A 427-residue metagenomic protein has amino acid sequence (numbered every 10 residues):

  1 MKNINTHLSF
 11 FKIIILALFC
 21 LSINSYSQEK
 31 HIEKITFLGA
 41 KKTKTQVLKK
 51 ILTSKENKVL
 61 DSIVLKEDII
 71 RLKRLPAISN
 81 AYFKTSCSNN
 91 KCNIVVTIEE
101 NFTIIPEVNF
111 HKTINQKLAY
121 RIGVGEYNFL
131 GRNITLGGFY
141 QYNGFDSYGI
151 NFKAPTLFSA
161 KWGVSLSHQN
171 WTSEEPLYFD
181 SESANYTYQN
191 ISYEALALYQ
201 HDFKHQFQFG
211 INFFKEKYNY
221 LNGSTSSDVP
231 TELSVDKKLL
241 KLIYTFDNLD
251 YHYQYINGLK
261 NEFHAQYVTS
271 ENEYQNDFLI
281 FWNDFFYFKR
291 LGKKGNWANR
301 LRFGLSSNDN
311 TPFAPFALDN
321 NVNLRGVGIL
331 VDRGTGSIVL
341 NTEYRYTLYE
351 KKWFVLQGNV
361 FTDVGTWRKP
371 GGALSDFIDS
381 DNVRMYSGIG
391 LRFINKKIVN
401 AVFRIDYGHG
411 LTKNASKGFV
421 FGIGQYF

Functional and structural regions predicted by a protein language model:
M1-H31: Bacterial Sec-dependent N-terminal signal peptides
S27-H111, G123, F139-T156, L279-D284 (+2 more regions): Periplasmic polypeptide-binding modules associated with outer-membrane biogenesis and secretion
S88-N90, N143-F145, Q169-S173, F214-Y218 (+7 more regions): Structural signature of outer-membrane beta-barrel domains
E99-L249, L259, L318-V322, L330-G334 (+2 more regions): Gram-negative/organellar outer-membrane beta-barrel architecture
S147-G149, S173-L177, E216-N222, Y251-Y253 (+6 more regions): Outer-membrane beta-barrel proteins
L240-T362, F377: C-terminal outer-membrane beta-barrel translocator/porin domains of Gram-negative envelope proteins and their
P370-D381: C-terminal soluble interaction/assembly domains
F377-I378, Y386-F393: Short glycine-rich, acidic/polar surface loops and turns
